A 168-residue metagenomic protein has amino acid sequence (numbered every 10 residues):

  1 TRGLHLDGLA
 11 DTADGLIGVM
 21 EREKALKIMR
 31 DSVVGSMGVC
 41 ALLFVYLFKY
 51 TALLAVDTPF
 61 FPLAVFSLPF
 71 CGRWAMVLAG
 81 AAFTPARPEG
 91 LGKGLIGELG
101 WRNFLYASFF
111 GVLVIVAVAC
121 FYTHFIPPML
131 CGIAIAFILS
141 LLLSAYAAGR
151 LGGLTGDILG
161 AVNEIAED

Functional and structural regions predicted by a protein language model:
T1-R2, M20-L26, D31-D168: Hydrophobic alpha-helical transmembrane segments
G3-G8: Juxtamembrane transmembrane-helix boundary signature
D14-G18: N-terminal transmembrane-helix/juxtamembrane module of multi-pass inner/ER membrane proteins
